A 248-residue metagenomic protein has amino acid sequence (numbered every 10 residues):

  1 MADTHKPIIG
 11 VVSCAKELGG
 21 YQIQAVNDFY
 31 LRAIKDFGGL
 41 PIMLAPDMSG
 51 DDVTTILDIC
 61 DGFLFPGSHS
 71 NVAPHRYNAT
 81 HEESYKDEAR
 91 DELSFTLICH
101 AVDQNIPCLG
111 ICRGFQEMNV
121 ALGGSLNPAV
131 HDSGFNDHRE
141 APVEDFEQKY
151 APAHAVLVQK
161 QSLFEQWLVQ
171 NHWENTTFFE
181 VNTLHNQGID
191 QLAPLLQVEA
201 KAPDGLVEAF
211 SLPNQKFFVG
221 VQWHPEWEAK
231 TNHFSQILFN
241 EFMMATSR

Functional and structural regions predicted by a protein language model:
M1-I111, N119-N127, H131-E180, N186 (+4 more regions): N-terminal beta1-alpha1 cap of cysteine-dependent amidohydrolase-like domains
F115: The feature captures the ABC ATPase H-loop/switch
V219-Q222: Active-site-proximal beta-strand elements of phosphoester/diester hydrolases
